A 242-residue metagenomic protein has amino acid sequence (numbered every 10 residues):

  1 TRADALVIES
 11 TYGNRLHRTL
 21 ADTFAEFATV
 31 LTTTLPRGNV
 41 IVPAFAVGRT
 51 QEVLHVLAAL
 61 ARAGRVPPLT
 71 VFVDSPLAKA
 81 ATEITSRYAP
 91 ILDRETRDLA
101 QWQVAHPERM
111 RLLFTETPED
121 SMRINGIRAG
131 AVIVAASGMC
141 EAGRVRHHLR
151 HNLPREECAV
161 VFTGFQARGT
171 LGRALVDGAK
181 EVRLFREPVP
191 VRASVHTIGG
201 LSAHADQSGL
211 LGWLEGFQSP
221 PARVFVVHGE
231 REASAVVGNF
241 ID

Functional and structural regions predicted by a protein language model:
T1-E52, A58-R65, T70: His/Asp/Glu-rich metal-coordinating catalytic cores of metallo-dependent phosphodiesterases/hydrolases acting on
Y12, R49, L77, Q166-A167: Active-site-proximal loop/turn and secondary-structure-junction residues that shape catalytic pockets, frequently
R15-R18, Q51-E52, A81-E83, A142-R144 (+1 more regions): Short helix/loop capping segments that flank catalytic or ligand/cofactor-binding pockets
I41, V71, R223-V227: Short glycine-rich phosphate-binding loop at a beta-alpha junction
R49, T70-R87: Short, conserved secondary-structure transition motifs
A59-R62, Q101-D242: C-terminal regulatory/interaction regions
I84-L92, L210-W213: Short, surface-exposed amphipathic charged segments that create phosphate/polyanion-binding patches used for binding
A89-V104: A polyampholytic, Gly/Pro-enriched intrinsically disordered region
